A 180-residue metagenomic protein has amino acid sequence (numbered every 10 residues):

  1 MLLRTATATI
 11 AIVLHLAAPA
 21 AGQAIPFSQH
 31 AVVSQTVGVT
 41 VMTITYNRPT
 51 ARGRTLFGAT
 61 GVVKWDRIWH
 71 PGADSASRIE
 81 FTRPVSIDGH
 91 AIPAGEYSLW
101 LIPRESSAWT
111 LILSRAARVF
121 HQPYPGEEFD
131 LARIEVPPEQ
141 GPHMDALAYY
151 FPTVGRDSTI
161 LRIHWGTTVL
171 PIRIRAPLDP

Functional and structural regions predicted by a protein language model:
L3, G22-P93, S98-P180: Targeting-peptide/extracellular-domain and disordered-appendage signature
R4-A17: Bacterial N-terminal signal peptides
